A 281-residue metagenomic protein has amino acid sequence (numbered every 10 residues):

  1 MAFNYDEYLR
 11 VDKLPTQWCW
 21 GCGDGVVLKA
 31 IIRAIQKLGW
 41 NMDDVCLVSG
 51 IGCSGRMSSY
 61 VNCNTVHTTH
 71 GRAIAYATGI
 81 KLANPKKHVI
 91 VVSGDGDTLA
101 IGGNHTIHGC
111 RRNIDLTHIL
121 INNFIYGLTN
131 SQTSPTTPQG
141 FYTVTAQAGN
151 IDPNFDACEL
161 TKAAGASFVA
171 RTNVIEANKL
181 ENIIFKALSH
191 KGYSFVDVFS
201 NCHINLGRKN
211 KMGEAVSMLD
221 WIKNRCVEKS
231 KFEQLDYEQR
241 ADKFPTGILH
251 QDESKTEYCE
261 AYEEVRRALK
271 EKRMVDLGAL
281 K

Functional and structural regions predicted by a protein language model:
M1-F3, Y8, K13-L14, N201-K281: Flexible, low-complexity linker and terminal segments
F3-T69: Active-site diphosphate/adenylate-binding microenvironment
L14, N41-V45, A83-V89, R111-T117 (+4 more regions): Short coil/turn connectors at secondary-structure junctions
I51-C53, N123-I125, E176, F199-N205 (+1 more regions): Glycine-rich beta-alpha junction loops
I51-G127: Thiamine diphosphate
S134-K186: Conserved thiamine diphosphate
K162-N173, L188-K209: Active-site rim beta-loop-alpha module in soluble metabolic enzymes
